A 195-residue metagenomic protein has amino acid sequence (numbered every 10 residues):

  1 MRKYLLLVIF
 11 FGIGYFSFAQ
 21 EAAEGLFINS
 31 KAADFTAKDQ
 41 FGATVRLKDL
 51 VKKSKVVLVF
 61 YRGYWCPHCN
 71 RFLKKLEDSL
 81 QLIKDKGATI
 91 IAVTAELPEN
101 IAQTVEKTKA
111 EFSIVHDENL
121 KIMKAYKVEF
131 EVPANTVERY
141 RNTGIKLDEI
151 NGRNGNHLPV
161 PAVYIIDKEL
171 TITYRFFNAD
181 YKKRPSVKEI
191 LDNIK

Functional and structural regions predicted by a protein language model:
M1-A23: Bacterial Sec-dependent N-terminal signal peptides
Q20-K48: N-terminal "domain-start" segment that seeds a small globular fold
A32, K52-K53, L158: Extracytoplasmic
G42, K52-K53, K168: Short strand-connecting beta-turns/loops that link adjacent beta-strands
K48-L76: Short active-site neighborhood of thiol/selenol oxidoreductases, capturing the structured segment around
R71-K127: Structural microenvironment flanking redox-active thiols in thiol-disulfide oxidoreductases
D117-K182: Thiol/selenol-based redox catalytic cores and closely related redox-interacting motifs
Y181-K195: A short, polar/charged loop-to-alpha-helix boundary motif
